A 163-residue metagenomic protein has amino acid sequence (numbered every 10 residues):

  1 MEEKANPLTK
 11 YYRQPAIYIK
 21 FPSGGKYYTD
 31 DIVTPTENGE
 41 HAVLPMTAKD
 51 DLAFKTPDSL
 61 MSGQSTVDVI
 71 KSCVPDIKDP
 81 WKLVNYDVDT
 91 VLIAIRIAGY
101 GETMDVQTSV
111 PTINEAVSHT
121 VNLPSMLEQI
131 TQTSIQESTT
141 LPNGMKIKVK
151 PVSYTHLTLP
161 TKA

Functional and structural regions predicted by a protein language model:
M1-S65, C73-P75: N-terminal, positively charged regions that mediate nucleic acid binding
M1-Y27, K78-K146: Charged interaction scaffolds used for protein-protein
T47, S153-T155: Ser/Thr-glycine-rich phosphate-binding loops at phosphate-binding pockets of nucleotides, nucleotide cofactors
K55, S59, G63-I95: N-terminal acidic-hydrophobic amphipathic loop/helix motif that frequently occurs adjacent to catalytic
K146, V152-S153: Conserved, well-structured core segments that form or line functional sites
T155-T161: Conserved small/polar residues in nucleotide/adenosyl-binding loops
